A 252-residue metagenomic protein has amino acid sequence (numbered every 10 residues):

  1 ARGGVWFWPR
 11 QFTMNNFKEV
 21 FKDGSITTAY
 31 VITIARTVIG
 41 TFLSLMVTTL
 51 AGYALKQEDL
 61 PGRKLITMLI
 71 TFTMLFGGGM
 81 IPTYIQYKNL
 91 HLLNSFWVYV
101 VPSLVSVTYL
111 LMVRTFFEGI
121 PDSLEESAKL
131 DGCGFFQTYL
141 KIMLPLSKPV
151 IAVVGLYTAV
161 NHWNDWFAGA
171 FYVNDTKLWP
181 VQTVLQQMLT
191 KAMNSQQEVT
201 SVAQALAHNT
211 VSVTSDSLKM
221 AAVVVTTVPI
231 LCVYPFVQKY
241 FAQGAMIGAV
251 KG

Functional and structural regions predicted by a protein language model:
A1-G252: A hydrophobic, multi-pass inner-membrane permease signature
